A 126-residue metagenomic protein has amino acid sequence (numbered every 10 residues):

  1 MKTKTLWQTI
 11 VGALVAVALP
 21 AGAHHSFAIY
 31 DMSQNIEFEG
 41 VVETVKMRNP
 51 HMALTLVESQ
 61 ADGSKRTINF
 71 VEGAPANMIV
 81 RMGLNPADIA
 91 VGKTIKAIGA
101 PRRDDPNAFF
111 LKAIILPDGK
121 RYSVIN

Functional and structural regions predicted by a protein language model:
M1-V11: Bacterial N-terminal signal peptides that target proteins for export
G22-I36: Short boundary/loop segments of OB/S1/cold-shock single-stranded nucleic-acid-binding domains
G40-V42: Conserved hydrophobic positions within beta-strands
R48-S59: Short aromatic-glycine-enriched beta-strand elements
E72-R81: Short, structured beta-strand/loop micro-motifs enriched in basic residues and often containing a Trp
R81-A97: Short nucleic-acid-contacting surface segments enriched for D/E, G, S/T with interspersed K/R
R102-I125: OB-fold/S1-family single-stranded nucleic acid-binding modules
